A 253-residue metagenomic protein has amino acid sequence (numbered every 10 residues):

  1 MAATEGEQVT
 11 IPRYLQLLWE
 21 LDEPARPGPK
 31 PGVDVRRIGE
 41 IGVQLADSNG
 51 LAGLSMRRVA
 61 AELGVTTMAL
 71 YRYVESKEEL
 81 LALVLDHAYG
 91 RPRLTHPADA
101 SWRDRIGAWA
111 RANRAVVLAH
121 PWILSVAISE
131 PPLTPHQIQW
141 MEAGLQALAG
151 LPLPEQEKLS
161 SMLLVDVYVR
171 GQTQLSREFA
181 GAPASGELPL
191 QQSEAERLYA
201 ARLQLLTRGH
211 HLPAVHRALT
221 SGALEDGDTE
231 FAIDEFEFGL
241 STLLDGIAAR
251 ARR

Functional and structural regions predicted by a protein language model:
M1-G32, G209, P213-A223: N-terminal intrinsically disordered/low-complexity leader segments
R37, I41, L45, N49-E78: Helix-turn-helix
R37-Q44, E79-L94, R105-A112, Q139-A143: Alpha-helical structural segments
L85, R114-P135, A143, Q174 (+2 more regions): Amphipathic alpha-helical segments used for helix-helix packing
L94-Q139, E155-K158, M162-V165: Hydrophobic alpha-helical connector segments
W140-D166, Q172-A201, A218, I247-A251: Hydrophobic alpha-helical bundle segments that form small-molecule/ligand-binding pockets
Q192-D228: C-terminal lobe substrate-recognition/regulatory segment of protein kinase catalytic domains
T220, L224-R253: Transmembrane-helix exit segments and adjacent C-terminal regions of multi-pass membrane proteins
